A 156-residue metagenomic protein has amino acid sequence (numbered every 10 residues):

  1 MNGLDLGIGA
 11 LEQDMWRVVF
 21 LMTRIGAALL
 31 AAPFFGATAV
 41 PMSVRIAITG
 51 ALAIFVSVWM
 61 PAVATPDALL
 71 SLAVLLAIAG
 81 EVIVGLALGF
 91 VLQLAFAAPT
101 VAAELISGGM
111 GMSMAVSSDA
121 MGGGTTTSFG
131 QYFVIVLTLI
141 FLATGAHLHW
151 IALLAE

Functional and structural regions predicted by a protein language model:
M1-E156: Hydrophobic alpha-helical segments and their helix-loop boundaries in membrane and membrane-proximal proteins
